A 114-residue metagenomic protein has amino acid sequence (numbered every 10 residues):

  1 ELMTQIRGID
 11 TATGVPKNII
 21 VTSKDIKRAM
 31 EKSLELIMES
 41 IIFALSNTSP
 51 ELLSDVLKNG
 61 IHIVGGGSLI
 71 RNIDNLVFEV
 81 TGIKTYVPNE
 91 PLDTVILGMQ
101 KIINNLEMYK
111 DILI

Functional and structural regions predicted by a protein language model:
E1-I114: Helical "lid/coupling" subdomains associated with nucleotide-phosphate turnover
